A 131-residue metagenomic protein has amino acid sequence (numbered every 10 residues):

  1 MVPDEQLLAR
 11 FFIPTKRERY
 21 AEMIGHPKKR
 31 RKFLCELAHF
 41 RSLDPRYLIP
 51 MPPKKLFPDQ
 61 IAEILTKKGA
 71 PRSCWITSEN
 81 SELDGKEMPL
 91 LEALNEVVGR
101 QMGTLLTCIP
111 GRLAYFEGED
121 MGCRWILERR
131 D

Functional and structural regions predicted by a protein language model:
M1-C123, E128-D131: Structured alpha/beta or helical-core interaction and ligand-binding surfaces enriched in interleaved
